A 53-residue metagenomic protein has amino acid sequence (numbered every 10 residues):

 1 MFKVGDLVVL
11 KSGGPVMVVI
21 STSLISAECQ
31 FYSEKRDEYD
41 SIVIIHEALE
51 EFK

Functional and structural regions predicted by a protein language model:
L7, K11-K53: Basic/aromatic-rich interaction segments and small domains that mediate binding to polyanionic partners
